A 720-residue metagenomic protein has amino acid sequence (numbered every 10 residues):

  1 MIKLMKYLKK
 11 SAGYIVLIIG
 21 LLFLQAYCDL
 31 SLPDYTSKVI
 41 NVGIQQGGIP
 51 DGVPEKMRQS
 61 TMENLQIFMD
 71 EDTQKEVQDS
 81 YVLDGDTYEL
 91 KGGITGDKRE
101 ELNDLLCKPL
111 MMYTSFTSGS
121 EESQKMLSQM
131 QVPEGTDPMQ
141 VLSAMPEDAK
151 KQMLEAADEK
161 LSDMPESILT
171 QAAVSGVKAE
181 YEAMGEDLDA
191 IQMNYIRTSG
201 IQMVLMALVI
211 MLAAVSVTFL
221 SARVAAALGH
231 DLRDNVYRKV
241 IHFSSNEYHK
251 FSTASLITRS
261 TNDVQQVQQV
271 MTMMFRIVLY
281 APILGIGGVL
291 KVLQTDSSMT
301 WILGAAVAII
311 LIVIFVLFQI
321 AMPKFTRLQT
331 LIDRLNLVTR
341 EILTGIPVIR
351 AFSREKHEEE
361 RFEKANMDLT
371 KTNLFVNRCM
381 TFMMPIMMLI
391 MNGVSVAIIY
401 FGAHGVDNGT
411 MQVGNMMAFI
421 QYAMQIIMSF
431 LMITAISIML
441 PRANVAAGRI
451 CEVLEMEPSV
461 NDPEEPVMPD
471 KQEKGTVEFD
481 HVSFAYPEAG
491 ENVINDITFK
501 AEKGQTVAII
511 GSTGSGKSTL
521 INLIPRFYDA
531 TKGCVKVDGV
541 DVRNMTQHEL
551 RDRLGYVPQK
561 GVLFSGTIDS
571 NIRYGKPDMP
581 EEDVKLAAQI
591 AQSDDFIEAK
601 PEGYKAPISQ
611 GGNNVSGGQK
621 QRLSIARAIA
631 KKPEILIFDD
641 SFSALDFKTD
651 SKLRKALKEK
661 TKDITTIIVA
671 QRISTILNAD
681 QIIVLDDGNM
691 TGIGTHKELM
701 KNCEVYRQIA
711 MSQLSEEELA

Functional and structural regions predicted by a protein language model:
M1-L32, T36-M203, V209, A213 (+11 more regions): Membrane-integrated ABC transporters
I15, D51-P54, L65-Q66, E71-D72 (+4 more regions): ABC-type nucleotide-binding domain
V16-Y27, V204, L208, L212 (+9 more regions): Generic alpha-helical transmembrane segments of integral inner-membrane proteins, especially permease/transport modules
C28-Q45, M206-T253, I257, T261 (+8 more regions): Juxtamembrane helix-loop junctions of ABC transporter transmembrane domains
I44-D51, R58-M62, D70, P138-L142 (+11 more regions): Short intracellular "coupling" helices and adjacent cytoplasmic loop segments at the cytosolic face of multi-pass
G135, P146, M153, S245-N246 (+9 more regions): An intracellular "coupling" helix at the cytosolic face of ABC transporter transmembrane type-1 domains
G287, K291-A308, I314, Q319 (+2 more regions): Helix-loop-helix
